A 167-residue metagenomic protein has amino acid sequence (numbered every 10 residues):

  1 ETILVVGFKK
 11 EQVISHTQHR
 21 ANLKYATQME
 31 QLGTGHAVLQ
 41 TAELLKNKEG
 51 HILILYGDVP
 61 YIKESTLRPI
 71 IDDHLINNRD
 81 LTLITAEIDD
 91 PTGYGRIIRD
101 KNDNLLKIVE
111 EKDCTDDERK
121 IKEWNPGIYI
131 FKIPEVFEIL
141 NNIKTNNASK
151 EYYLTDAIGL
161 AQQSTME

Functional and structural regions predicted by a protein language model:
E1-G57, Y61-D72: Conserved N-terminal catalytic core of the sugar/cofactor nucleotidyltransferase
V5, I54-Y56, L83-E87, V109 (+1 more regions): Short beta-strand segments
F8, I62, D100, F131-K132: A conserved hydrophobic position in a structured secondary element of the catalytic/binding core that shapes
R20-N22, N78, N102, T165: A generic structural signal for alpha->beta connector loops
Y25, L81-L83, E167: Conserved beta-strand scaffold positions in the cores of enzyme catalytic domains, especially in NTP/NDP-utilizing
E49, A86-D117: Rossmann-like NAD(P)H-binding beta-loop-alpha module
S65-T92: Conserved donor-nucleotide/metal-binding helix-loop-beta segment in metal-dependent transferases, i.e., the alpha-helix
L105-E167: Catalytic-core segments of class I nucleotidyltransferases/pyrophosphorylases that form NMP-activated intermediates
